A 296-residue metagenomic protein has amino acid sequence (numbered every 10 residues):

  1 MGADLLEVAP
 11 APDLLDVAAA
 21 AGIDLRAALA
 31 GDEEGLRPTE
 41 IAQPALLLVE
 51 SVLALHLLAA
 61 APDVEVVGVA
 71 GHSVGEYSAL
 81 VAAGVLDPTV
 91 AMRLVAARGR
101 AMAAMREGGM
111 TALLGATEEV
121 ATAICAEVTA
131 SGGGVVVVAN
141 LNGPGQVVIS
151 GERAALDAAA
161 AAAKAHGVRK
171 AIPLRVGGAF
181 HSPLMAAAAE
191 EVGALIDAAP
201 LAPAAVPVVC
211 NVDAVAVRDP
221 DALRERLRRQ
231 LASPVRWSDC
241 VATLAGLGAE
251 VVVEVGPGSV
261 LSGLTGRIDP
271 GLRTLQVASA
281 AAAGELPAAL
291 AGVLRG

Functional and structural regions predicted by a protein language model:
M1-A123, V251-G284, V293-R295: FabD-like malonyl-/acyl-CoA
A19-R26, E33, L55, A83-P234: Alpha/beta catalytic cores of group-transfer enzymes, especially the acyltransferase/condensing modules of polyketide
L58, K164, A245-G248: Non-catalytic positions within long, well-ordered alpha-helices that form the structural scaffold/packing of enzyme
V64, S131, A245-V251: Glycine-rich phosphate-binding loop signature in dinucleotide/nucleotide-binding domains
S73, P200, G248: Conserved functional loop/turn residues at catalytic and ligand-binding sites
L174-V176, A245, Q276-S279: Short glycine-rich catalytic loops that host catalytic nucleophiles or stabilize transition states across multiple
A188, A288-L294: Post-His helix in hydrolase/transferase enzymes
A232-A249: A short, acidic, amphipathic alpha-helical segment used as a generic capping/interface helix at domain edges
